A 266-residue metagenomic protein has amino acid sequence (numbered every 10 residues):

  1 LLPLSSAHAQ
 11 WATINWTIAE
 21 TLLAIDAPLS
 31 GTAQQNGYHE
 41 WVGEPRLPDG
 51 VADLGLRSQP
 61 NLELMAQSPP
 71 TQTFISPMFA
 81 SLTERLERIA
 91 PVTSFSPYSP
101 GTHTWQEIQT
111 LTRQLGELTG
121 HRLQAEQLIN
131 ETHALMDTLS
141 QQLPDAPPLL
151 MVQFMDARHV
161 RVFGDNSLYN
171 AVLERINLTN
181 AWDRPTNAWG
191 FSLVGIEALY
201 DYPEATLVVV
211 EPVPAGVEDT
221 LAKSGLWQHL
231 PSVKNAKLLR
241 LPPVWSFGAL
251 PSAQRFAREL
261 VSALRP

Functional and structural regions predicted by a protein language model:
L4-A9: Sec/Tat signal peptide C-region and signal peptidase I cleavage site
Q10, W16-L64, S68: A short, structured surface patch at a secondary-structure boundary
Q10-I14, H103, T110, T206-P266: Structured C-terminal subdomain patch of bacterial secreted/periplasmic proteins
Q10-I25, L123-I176: Basic- and aromatic-lined ligand-binding clefts that recognize polyanionic substrates
N36-W41, V162-F191: Alpha-helical, coiled-coil/dimerization segments enriched in small aliphatic residues
P45-D53, N177-A188, S232-V233: A local structural motif
A66-I75, P91, I196-L199, P203-V208: Proline-aspartate-enriched helix->loop->beta-strand connector
I89-M155, W182-D183, S246, P251-P266: Extracytoplasmic substrate-binding proteins
